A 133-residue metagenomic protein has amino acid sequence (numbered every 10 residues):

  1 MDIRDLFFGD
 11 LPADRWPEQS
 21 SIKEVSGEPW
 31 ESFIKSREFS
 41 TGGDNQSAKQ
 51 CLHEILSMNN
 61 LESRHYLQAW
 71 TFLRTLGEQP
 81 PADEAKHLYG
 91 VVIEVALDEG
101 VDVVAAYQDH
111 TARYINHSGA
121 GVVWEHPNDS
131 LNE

Functional and structural regions predicted by a protein language model:
I3-L6, L11-P17, E24-S26, E31 (+3 more regions): N-terminal domain-start interaction segment
A120-N132: Long, charged/polar, surface-exposed segments that mediate recognition or autoinhibition
